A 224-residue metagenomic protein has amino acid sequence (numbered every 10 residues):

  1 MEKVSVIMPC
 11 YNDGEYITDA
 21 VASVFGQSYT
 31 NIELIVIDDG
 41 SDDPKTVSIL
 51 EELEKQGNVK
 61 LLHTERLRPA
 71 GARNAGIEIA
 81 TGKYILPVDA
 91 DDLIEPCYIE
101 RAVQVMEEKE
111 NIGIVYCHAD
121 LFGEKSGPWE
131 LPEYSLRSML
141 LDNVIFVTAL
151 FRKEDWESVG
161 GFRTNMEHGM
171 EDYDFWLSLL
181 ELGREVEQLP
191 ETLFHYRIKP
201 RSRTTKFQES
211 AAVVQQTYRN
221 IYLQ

Functional and structural regions predicted by a protein language model:
M1-F25: N-proximal low-complexity "stem/linker" segments adjacent to membrane-targeting elements
E2-S5, E33, D174: Cell-envelope/extracellular polymer assembly enzymes that use nucleotide-activated donors
V21-H63: Acidic donor-binding segment of Leloir-type glycosyltransferases
T64-A80: Glycine-rich, basic loop-to-helix element that forms the pyrophosphate-binding segment of sugar-nucleotide handling
I85: Short aromatic/hydrophobic "clamp" motif used to bind/position activated sugar donors
D89-L93, H118: The conserved acidic donor/metal-binding loop of glycosyltransferases
C97-P128: Conserved donor NDP-sugar-binding/catalytic core segment of glycosyltransferases
R137-T217: Conserved nucleotide-sugar donor-binding catalytic segment
